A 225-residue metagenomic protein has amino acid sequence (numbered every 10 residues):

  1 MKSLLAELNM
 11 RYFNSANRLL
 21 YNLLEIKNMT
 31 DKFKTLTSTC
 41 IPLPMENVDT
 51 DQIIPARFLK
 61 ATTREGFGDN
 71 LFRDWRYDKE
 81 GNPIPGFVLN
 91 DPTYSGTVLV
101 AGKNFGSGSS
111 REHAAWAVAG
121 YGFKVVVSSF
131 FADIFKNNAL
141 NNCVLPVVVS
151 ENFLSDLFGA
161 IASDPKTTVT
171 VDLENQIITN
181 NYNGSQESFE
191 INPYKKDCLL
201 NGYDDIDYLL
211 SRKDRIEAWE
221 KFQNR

Functional and structural regions predicted by a protein language model:
M1-L8, Y12-L19, L24: Intrinsically disordered, low-complexity segments enriched in serine/proline and basic residues
L23-G102, G106-S109, H113-R225: Cytosolic catalytic domains that perform sulfur/thiol-centered chemistry
